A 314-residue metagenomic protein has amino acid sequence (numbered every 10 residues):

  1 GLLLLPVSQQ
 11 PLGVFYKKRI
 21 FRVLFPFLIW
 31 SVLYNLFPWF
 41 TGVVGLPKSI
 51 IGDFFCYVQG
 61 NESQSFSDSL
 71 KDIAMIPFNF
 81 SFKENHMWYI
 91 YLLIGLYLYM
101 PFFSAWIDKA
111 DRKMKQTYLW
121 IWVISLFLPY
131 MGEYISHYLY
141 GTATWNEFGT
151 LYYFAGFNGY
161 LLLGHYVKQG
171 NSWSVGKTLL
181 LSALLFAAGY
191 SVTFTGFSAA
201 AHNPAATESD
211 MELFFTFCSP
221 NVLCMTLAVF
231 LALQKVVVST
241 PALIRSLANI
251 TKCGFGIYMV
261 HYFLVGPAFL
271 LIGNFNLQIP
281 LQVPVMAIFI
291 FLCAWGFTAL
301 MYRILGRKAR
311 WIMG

Functional and structural regions predicted by a protein language model:
G1-L2, L92-M100, A155-H165, L223-L233 (+1 more regions): Hydrophobic cores of alpha-helical transmembrane segments in multi-pass inner/ER membrane proteins, independent
G1-R19, W30-F54, V237, L264: Juxtamembrane transmembrane-helix termini
L5-P6, P38-G45, G52-H137, E147-Q169 (+1 more regions): Hydrophobic alpha-helical segments with transmembrane-like composition
S8-K18, F103-K115, V167-L180, V236-A248 (+2 more regions): Membrane-interface helix-boundary motifs at transmembrane edges
S31-V32, I121-Y134, L184-A199, I257 (+1 more regions): Aromatic-anchored segments of alpha-helical transmembrane domains
M131-G141, F194-T207, A268-F275: Juxtamembrane "helix-exit" motif on the non-cytosolic side of transmembrane helices
S172-A248: Alpha-helical transmembrane segments and terminal signal-anchor/GPI-anchor hydrophobic tails, characterized by long
V236-T251, Y262-G314: C-terminal "closing" transmembrane helix and its immediate cytosolic amphipathic cap in multi-pass membrane proteins
